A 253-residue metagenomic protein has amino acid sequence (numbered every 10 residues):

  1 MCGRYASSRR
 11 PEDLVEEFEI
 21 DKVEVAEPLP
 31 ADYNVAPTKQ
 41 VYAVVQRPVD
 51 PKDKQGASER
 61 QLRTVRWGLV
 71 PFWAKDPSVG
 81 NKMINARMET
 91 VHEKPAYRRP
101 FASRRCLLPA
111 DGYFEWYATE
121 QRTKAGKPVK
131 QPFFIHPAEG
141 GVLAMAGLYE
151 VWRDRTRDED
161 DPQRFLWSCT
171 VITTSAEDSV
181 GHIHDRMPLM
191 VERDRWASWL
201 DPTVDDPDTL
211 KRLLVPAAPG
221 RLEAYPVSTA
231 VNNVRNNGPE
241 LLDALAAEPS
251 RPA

Functional and structural regions predicted by a protein language model:
M1-A253: Short linear sequence motif anchored by a di-proline
